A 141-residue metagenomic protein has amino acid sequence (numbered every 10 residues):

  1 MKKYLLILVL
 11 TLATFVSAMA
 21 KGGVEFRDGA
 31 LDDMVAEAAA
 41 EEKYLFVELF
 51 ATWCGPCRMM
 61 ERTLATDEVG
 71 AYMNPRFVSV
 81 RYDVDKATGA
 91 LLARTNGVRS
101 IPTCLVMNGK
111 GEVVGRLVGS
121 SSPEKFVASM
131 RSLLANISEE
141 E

Functional and structural regions predicted by a protein language model:
M1-Y4: Positively charged n-region of N-terminal signal peptides that target proteins for export
I7-F15: Bacterial N-terminal signal peptides
A20-E41, A135-E139: N-terminal leader/targeting and pre-domain segments
V24-G29, V69-T88: Thiol-based oxidoreductase modules, predominantly thioredoxin-like and allied folds used for disulfide exchange
E41-T52: Short active-site neighborhood of thiol/selenol oxidoreductases, capturing the structured segment around
F46-V47, S79, C104: Hydrophobic beta-strand anchors of alpha/beta hydrolase catalytic cores
P56-Y72: Typically the conserved alpha-helix immediately C-terminal to a functionally engaged Cys/Sec in thioredoxin-like
A65, R99-E140: Non-catalytic, surface beta->alpha helical segment in thiol-disulfide oxidoreductase systems
